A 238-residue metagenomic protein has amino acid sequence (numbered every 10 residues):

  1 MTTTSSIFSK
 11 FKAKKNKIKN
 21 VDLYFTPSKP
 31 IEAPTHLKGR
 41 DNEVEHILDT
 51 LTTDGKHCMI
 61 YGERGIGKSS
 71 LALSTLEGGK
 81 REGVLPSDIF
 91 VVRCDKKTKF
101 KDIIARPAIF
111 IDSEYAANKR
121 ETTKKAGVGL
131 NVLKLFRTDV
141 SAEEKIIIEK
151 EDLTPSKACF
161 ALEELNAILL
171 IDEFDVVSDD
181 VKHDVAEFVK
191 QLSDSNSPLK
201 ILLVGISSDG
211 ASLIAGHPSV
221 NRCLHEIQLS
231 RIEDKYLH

Functional and structural regions predicted by a protein language model:
M1-C58, E77-R81: A short, basic N-terminal segment
T2-I7, T154-K157, E163, H238: C-terminal alpha-helical "lid" subdomain
S6-S9, I168, D180-H238: The catalytic "switch" region of P-loop NTPases
P27, V84-P86, P218-S219: Surface-exposed beta-strand-to-loop junctions that form interaction patches on eukaryotic regulatory domains
E32, S87-I89, L224: Short, solvent-exposed beta-strand edge segments and adjacent coil->beta transition regions
D49-H183, S197-K200, G205-D209: P-loop NTPase nucleotide-binding core
